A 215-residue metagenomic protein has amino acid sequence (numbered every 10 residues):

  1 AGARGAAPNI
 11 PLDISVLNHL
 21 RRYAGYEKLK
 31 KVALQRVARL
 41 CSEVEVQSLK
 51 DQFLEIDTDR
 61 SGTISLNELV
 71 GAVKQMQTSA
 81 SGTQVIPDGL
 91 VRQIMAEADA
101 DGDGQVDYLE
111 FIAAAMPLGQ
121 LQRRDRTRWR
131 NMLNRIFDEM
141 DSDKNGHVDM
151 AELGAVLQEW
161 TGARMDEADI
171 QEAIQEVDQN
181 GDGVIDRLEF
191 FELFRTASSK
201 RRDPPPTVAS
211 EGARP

Functional and structural regions predicted by a protein language model:
A1, A33-R39, K50-Q84, V106-Q120 (+2 more regions): Amphipathic regulatory helices of Ca2+-sensor modules
A1-S48, S199: C-terminal regulatory tails of eukaryotic serine/threonine kinases
G5-D13, G82-D88, R92-Q93, Q122-R130 (+2 more regions): Flexible, disordered linker segments and immediate boundary regions flanking tandem C2H2 zinc-finger modules
R21-E27, A33, V37-C41, D57 (+6 more regions): Generic secondary-structure transition motif, activating predominantly at the C-termini of alpha-helices
R22, S42-V46, Q84, R126-R130 (+2 more regions): Generic alpha-helical segment signature
V46-S61, N67, K74, D88-I112 (+2 more regions): Primarily EF-hand calcium-binding motifs
G102, L121-Q122: Short beta-strands and strand-coil junctions in structured, solvent-facing domains, enriched
W160-P215: C-terminal interaction modules of eukaryotic adaptor/scaffold proteins
